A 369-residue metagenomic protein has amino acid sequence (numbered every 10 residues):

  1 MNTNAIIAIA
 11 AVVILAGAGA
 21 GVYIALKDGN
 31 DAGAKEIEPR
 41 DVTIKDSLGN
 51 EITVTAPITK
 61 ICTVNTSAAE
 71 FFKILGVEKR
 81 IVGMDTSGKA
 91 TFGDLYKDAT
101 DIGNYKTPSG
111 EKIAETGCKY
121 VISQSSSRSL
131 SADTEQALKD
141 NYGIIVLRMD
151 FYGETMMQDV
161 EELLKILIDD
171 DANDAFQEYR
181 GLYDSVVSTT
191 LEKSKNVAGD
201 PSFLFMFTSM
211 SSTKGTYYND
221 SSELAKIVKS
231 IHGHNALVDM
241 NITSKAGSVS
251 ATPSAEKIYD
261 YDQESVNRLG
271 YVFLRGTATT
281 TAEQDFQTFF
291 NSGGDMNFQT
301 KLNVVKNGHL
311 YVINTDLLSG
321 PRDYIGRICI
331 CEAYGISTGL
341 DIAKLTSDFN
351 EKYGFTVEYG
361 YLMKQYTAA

Functional and structural regions predicted by a protein language model:
M1-D31: Secretory targeting signatures
N30-T43: N-terminal, intrinsically disordered, polar/charged segments of Gram-positive cell-envelope systems that serve as
P39, S47-G49, T100-E111, N241-K257: Short helix-initiation/N-cap motifs at beta->coil->alpha
D41, E51-T53, D133-T216, K245 (+1 more regions): Extracytoplasmic substrate-binding proteins
K60-N65, R80-D85, Y120-Q124, I145-D150 (+5 more regions): Structural recognition of the beta-strand scaffold that forms the well-ordered cores of secreted hydrolase catalytic
K60-S129, A236, A246-G247: A short, structured surface patch at a secondary-structure boundary
S87-K89, G215-V249: Alpha-helical, coiled-coil/dimerization segments enriched in small aliphatic residues
I102-S126, I144, T252-A278: Proline-aspartate-enriched helix->loop->beta-strand connector
